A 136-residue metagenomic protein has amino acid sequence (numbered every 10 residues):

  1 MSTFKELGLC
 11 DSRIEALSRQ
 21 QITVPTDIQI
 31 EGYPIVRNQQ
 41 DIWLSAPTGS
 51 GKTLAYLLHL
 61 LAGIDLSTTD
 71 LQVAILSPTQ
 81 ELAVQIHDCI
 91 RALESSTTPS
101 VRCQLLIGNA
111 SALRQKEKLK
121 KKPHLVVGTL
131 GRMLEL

Functional and structural regions predicted by a protein language model:
M1-S45: Conserved pre-motif I regulatory segment
E6, E15-R19, T68-E135: Conserved nucleic-acid-binding Ia/Ib motif block in the N-terminal RecA-like helicase ATPase lobe
T26, I35, L60, T79 (+1 more regions): Hydrophobic residues in alpha-helical membrane-spanning segments
I30-I42, T53-T68, C89-E94, L134: Walker A/P-loop NTP-binding motif
A46-S50: The conserved Walker
